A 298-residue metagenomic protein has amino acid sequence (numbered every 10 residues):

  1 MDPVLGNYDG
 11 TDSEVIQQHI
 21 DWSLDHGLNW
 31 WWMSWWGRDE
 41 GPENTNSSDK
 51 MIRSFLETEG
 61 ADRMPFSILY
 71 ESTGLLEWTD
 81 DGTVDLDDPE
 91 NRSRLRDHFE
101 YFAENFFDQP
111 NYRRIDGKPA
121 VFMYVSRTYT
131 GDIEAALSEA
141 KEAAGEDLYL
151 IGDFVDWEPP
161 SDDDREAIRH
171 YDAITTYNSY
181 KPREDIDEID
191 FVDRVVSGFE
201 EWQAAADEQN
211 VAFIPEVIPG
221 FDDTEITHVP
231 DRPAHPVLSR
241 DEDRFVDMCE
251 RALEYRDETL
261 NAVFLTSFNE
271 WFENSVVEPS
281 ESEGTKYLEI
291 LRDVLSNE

Functional and structural regions predicted by a protein language model:
M1-E298: Glycan-processing catalytic domains of CAZymes
